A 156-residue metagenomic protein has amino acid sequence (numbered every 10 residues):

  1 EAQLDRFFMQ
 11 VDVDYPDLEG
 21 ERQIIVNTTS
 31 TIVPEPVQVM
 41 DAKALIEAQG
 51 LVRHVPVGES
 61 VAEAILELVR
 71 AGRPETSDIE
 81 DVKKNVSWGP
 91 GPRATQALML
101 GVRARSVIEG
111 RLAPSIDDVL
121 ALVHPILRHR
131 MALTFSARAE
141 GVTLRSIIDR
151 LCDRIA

Functional and structural regions predicted by a protein language model:
Q10-V82, I108-L112, I116, A137 (+1 more regions): Conserved C-terminal "switch" segment of AAA+ ATPases
P74-A156: C-terminal engagement/docking regions of AAA+ P-loop ATPases
